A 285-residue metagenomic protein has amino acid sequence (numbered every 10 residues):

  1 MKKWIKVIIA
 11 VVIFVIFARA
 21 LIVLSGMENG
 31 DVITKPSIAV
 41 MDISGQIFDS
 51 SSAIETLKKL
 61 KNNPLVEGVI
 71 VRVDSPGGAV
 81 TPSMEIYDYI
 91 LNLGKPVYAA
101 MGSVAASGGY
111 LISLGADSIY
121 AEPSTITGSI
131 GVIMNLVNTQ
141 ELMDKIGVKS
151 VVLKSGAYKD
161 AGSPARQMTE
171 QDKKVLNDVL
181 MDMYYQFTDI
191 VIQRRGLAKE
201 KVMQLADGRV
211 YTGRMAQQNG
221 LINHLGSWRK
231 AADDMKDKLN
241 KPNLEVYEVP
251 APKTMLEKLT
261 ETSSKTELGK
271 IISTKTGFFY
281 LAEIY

Functional and structural regions predicted by a protein language model:
M1-A99, V104-A105, S118-A121, M134-Y285: N-terminal organellar transit peptides
V104-G108, I126-I130: Short gly/pro/ser/thr-enriched loop/turn and capping motifs at secondary-structure boundaries
I112-S113, A216: Hydrophobic/aromatic residues within transmembrane alpha-helices of multi-pass small-molecule transporters
